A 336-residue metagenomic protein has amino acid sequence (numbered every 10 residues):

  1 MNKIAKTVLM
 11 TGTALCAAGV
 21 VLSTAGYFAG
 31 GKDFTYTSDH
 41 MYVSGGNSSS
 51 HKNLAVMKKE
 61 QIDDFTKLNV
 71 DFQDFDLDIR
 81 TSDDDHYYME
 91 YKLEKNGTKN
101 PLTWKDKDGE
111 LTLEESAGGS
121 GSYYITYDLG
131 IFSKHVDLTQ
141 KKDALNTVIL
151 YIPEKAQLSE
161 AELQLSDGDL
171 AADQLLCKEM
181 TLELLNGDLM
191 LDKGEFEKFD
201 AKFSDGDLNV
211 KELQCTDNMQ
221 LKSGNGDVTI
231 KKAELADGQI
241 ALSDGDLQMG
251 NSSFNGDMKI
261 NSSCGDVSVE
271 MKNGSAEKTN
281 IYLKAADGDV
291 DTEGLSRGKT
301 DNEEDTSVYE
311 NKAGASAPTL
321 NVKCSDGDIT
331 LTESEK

Functional and structural regions predicted by a protein language model:
M1-T7: Positively charged n-region of N-terminal signal peptides that target proteins for export
L9-G26: Hydrophobic membrane-insertion alpha-helices, especially the h-region of bacterial N-terminal signal peptides
G26-S116, S122-Y123, D143-Q164, D169-E183 (+4 more regions): Short linear S-[DN]-x-LW-Φ motif typified by the pepsin-like aspartic protease active-site region
D39-V43, S50-H51, E60-D63, D83-H86 (+10 more regions): N-terminal start-of-chain detector that recognizes signal peptides and the immediate post-cleavage beginning
E90-Y91, S122-G130, K202, I260 (+2 more regions): A short, polar/proline- and glycine-enriched secondary-structure boundary/capping micro-motif
S122-K141, G294-K312: Acidic/polar low-complexity surface segments
G168, G187, G206, G226: Conserved Rossmann-like nucleotide-cofactor binding loop
D192-K193, F199, L208-S223, D227-K336: Short, surface-exposed interaction patches in beta-rich subdomains that mediate adhesion/assembly near membranes
